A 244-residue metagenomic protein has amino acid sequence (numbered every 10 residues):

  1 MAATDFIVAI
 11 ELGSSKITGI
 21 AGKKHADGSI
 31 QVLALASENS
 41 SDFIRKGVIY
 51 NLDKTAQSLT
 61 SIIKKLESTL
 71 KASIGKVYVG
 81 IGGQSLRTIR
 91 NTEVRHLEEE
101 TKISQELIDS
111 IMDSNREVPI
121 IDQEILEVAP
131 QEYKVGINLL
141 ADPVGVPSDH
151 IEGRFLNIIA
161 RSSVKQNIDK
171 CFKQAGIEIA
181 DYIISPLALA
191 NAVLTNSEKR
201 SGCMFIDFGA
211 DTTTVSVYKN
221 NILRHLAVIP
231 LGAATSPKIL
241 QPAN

Functional and structural regions predicted by a protein language model:
M1-K16, I20-F205, I222-R224, A233: Nucleotide/phosphate-binding catalytic cleft detector across ATP-hydrolyzing and phosphate-transferring enzymes
G13, Q241-N244: Gly/charged contiguous loops adjacent to phosphate- or pyrophosphate-bearing nucleotide/cofactor binding elements
F172, L240-Q241: Hydrophobic alpha-helix position signal
S201-I239: Glycine-rich phosphate-binding loop of actin/hexokinase-like ATP-binding domains
